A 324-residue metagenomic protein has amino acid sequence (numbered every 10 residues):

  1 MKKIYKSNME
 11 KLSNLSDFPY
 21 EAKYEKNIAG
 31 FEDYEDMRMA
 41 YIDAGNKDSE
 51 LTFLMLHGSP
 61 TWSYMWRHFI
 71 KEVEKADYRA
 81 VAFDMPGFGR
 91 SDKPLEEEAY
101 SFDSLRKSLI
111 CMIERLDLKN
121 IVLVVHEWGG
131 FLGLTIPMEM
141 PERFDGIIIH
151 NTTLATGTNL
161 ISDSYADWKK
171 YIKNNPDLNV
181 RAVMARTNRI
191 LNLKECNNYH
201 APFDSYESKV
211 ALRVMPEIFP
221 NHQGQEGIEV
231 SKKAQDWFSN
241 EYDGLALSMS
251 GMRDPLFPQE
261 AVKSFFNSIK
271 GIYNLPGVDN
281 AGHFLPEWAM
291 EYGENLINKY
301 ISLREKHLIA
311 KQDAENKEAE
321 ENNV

Functional and structural regions predicted by a protein language model:
M1-A29: An N-terminal hydrophobic leader/cap segment in hydrolases
I28-E35, I42, K75, A82-V125: Active-site loop/oxyanion-hole signature of alpha/beta-hydrolase fold enzymes
A44-R90: Conserved HGGG/HGGXW glycine-rich cap/lid loop of the alpha/beta-hydrolase fold
L54-G58, H126, S250: The conserved beta1-alpha1 loop
K119-T158: Conserved hydrolase catalytic core segment
G157-M215: Helix-rich cap/lid subdomain of alpha/beta-hydrolase
S208-S268: Conserved serine/cysteine hydrolase catalytic core
G271-V324: Catalytic active-site module of serine/aspartate enzymes centered on a nucleophile-bearing elbow/loop
